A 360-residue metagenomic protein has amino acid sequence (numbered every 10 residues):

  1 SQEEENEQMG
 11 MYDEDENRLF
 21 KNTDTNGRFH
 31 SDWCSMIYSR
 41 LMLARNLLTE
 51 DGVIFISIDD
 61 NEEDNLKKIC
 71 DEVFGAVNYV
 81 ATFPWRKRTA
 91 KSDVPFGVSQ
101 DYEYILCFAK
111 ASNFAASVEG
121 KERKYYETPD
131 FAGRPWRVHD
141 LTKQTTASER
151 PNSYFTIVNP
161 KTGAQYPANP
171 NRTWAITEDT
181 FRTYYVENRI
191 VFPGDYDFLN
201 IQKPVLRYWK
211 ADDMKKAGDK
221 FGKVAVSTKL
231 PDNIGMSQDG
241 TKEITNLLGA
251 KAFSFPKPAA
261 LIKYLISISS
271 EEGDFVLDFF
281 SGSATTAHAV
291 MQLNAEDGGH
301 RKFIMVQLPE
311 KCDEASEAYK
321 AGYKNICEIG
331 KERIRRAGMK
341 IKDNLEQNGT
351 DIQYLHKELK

Functional and structural regions predicted by a protein language model:
S1-F275, D297, L308-E314: Class I S-adenosyl-L-methionine
A81-P84, S281, K302-M305: Beta-strand segments within the central parallel beta-sheet cores of soluble alpha/beta enzyme folds
R123, F198-L206, S281-A284, T350-L359: A glycine-rich phosphate-binding loop feature that marks nucleotide/adenosyl-phosphate handling sites
D274-L293: A phosphate-binding catalytic loop at a beta-strand-loop-alpha-helix junction that coordinates phosphoryl groups
Q292-K360: PRPP-dependent phosphoribosyltransferase catalytic core
